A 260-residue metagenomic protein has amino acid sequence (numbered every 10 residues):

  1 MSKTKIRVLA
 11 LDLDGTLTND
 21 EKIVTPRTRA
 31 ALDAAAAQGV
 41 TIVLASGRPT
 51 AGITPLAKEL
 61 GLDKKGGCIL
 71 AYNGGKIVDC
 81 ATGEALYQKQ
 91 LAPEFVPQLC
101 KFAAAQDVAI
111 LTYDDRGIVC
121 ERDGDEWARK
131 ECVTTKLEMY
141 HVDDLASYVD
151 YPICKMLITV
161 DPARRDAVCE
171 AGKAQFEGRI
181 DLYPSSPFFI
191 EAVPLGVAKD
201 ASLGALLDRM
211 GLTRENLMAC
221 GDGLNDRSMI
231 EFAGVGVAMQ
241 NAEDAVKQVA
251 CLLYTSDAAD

Functional and structural regions predicted by a protein language model:
R7-D20: Asp-based phosphoryl-transfer active-site loop
P26-W127: Active-site phosphate-binding/coordination module
V40-V43, G67, K155, E215-N216 (+1 more regions): Short active-site oxyanion
N73, M156, I230, C251: Residue-level signal for inorganic ion chemistry
F102, Q106-C220, L224, S228: Conserved acidic, metal-coordinating active-site core of Asp-based, Mg2+-dependent phosphoryl-transfer enzymes
D226, M239-Q248: Short, glycine/polar-rich helix-capping loops at beta-to-alpha or helix-loop-helix junctions that flank or form
Y254-D260: Conserved small/polar residues in nucleotide/adenosyl-binding loops
